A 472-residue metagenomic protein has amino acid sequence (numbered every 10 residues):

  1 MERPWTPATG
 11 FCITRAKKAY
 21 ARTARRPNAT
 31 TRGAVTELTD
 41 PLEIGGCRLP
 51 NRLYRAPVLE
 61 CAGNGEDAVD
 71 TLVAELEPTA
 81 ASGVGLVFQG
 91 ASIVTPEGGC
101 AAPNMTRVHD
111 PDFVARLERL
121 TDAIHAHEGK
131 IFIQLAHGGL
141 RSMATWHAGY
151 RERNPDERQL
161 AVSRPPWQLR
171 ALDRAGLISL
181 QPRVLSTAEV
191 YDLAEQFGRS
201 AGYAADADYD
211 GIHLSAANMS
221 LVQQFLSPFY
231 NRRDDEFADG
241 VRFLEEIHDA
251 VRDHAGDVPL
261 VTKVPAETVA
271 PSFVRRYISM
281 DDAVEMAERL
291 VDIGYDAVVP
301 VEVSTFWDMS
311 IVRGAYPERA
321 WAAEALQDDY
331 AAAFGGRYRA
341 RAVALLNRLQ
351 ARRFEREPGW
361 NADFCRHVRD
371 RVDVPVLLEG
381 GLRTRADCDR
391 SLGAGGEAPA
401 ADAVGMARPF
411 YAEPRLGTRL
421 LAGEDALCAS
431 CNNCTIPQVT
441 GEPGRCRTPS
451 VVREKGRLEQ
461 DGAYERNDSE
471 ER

Functional and structural regions predicted by a protein language model:
K17-K18, N28-R472: Flavin-dependent oxidoreductase catalytic cores
